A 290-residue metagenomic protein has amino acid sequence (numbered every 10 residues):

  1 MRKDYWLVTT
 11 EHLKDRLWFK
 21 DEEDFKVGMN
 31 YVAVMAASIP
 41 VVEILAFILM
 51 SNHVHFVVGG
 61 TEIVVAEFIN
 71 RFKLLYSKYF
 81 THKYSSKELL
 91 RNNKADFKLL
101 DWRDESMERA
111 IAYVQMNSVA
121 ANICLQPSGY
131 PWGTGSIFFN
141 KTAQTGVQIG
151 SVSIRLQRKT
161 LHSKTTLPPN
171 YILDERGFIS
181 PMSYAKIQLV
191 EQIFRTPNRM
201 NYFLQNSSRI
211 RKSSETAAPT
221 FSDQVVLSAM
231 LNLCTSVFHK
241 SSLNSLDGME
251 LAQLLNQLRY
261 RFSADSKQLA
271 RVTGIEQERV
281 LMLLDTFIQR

Functional and structural regions predicted by a protein language model:
M1-A46, T61-R290: Short Pro-Cys-Gly-centered "Cys-loop" motif that presents a nucleophilic cysteine in a tight turn
H53-G60: Short beta-strand->loop micro-motif that forms the acidic, two-metal-ion catalytic signature in nucleotide-processing
